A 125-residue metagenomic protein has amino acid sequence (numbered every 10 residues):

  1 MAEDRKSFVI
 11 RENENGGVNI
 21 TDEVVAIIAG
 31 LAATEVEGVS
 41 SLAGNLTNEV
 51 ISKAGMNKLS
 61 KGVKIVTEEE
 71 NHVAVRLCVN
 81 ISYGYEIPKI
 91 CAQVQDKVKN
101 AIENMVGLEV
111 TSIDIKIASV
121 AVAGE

Functional and structural regions predicted by a protein language model:
A2-I81, V110-D114, A118, A123-E125: Contiguous, often N-terminal, cationic amphipathic patches that form binding interfaces
I81-I87: A generic structural motif
I87-V106, V110: Short, non-transmembrane amphipathic alpha-helical segments
